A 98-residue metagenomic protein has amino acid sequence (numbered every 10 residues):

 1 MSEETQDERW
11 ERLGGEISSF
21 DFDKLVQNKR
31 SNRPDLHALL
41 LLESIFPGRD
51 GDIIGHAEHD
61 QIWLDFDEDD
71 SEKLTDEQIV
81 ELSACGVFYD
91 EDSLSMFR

Functional and structural regions predicted by a protein language model:
M1-E58: N-terminal leader/targeting segments
F20-F22, F46, F66, F88 (+1 more regions): Phenylalanine-focused residue identity feature
L42, I62-L64, M96: Generic structural hydrophobic/aromatic packing signal, biased to beta-strands
G48-D60, Y89-R98: Short glycine-rich, low-complexity/disordered patches
G51-E81: Acidic, low-complexity, intrinsically disordered interaction modules
D70-R98: Short, compact, well-ordered microdomains
